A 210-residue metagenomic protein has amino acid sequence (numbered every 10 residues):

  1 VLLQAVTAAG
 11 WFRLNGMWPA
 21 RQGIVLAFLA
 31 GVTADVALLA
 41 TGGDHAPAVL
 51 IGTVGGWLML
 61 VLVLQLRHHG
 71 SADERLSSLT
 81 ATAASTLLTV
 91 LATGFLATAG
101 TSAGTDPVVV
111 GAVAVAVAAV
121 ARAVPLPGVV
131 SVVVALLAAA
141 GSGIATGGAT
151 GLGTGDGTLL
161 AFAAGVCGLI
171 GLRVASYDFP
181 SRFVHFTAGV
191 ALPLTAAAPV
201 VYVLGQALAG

Functional and structural regions predicted by a protein language model:
V1-L2, G23-A34, L50-M59, G104-G111 (+1 more regions): Hydrophobic alpha-helical transmembrane segments
V1-L3, G43-L58, L96-A114, G153-C167: Structural signature of hydrophobic alpha-helical transmembrane segments
V1-L50, A188, V201-A209: N-terminal transmembrane signal-anchor/hairpin module of polytopic inner-membrane proteins
Q4-W18, M59-R75, V115-V130, L169-R182: C-terminal ends of transmembrane helices
A8, T33-T41, L60-R67, A92 (+6 more regions): Alpha-helical membrane-inserting segments
W18-L29, V49-T53, D73-A84, G128-A139 (+1 more regions): Cytoplasmic-side transmembrane-helix entry/capping segments in multi-pass membrane proteins
Q65, H69-L152, D156: Internal active-site segments that recognize and position negatively charged phosphoryl groups and nucleotide moieties
L126-G210: C-terminal transmembrane helix-loop-helix hairpin of multi-pass membrane proteins
